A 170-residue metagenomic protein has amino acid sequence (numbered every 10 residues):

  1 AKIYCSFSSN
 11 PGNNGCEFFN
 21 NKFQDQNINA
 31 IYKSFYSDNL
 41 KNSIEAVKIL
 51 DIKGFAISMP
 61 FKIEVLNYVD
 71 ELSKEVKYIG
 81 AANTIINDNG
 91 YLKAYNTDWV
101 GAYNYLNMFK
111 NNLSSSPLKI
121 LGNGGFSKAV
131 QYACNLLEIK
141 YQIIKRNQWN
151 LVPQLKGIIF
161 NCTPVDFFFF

Functional and structural regions predicted by a protein language model:
A1-F109: Phosphate/diphosphate ligand-binding glycine-rich loop within oxidoreductases
I3, G54, P117, I158-F160: Structural motif
F7-N10, S58-M59, N123-G124, R146 (+1 more regions): Structural motif
A30-Y32, L118, K140-Y141, C162: Hydrophobic anchor at the start of a short beta-strand that flanks the dinucleotide cofactor-binding loop
V65, A129-V130, F168-F170: Glycine/Thr-rich phosphate-binding loops of Rossmann-like dinucleotide-binding domains
A94-W99, L106-N111, S115-N135: Glycine-rich adenosine-cofactor-binding loop
L121, L136-V152: NAD(P)-binding Rossmann-fold cofactor-contacting core
W149-F170: Rossmann-like adenosine-cofactor binding region
